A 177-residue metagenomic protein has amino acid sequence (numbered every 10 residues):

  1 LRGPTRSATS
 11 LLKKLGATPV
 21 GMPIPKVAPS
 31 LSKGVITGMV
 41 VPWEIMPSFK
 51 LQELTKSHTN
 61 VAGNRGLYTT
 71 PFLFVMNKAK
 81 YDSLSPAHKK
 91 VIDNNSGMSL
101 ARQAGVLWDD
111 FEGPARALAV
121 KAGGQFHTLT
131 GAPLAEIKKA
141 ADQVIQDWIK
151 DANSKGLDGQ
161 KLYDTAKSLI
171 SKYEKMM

Functional and structural regions predicted by a protein language model:
L1-M177: N-terminal secretory/targeting leader peptides
